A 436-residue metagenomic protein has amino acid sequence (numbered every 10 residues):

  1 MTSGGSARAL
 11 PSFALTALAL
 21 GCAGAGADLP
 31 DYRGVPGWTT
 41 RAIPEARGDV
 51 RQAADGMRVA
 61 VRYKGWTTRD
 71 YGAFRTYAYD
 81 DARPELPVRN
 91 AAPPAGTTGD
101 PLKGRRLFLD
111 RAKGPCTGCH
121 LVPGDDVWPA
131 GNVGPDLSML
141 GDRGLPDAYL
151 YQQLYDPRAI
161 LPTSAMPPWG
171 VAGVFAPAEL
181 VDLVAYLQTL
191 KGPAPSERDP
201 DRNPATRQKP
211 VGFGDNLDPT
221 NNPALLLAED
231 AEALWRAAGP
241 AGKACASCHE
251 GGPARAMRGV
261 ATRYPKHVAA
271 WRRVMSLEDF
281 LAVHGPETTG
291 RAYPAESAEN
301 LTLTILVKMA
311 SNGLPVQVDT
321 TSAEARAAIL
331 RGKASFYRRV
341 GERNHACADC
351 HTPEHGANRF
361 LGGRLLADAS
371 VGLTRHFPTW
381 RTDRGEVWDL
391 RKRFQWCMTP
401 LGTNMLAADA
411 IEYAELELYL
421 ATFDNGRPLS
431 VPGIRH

Functional and structural regions predicted by a protein language model:
T2-F13: Bacterial N-terminal signal peptides that target proteins for export
P11-G21: Bacterial N-terminal signal peptides
C22-P101, Q153, V184-A228, P265-L330 (+3 more regions): Post-cleavage N-terminal segment of exported redox proteins
F74-V88, G96-P123, T206-G212, N221-G251 (+3 more regions): Sequence/structural segment immediately N-terminal to covalent heme-attachment motifs in c-type and related
D110-K113, V122, D156-I160, Y186-T189 (+1 more regions): Glycine-rich, acidic and aromatic/proline-enriched surface loops and short helix-turn segments that act as binding
T117-Y155, A165-V171, V211-G212, L226-A228 (+2 more regions): Gly/Gly-Pro-rich "capping" loops immediately C-terminal to redox-active cysteine motifs in periplasmic/lumenal
P129, A159-A165, A194, R343-N344 (+3 more regions): Substrate-binding/catalytic groove segments of enzymes that remodel or degrade extracellular structural polymers
